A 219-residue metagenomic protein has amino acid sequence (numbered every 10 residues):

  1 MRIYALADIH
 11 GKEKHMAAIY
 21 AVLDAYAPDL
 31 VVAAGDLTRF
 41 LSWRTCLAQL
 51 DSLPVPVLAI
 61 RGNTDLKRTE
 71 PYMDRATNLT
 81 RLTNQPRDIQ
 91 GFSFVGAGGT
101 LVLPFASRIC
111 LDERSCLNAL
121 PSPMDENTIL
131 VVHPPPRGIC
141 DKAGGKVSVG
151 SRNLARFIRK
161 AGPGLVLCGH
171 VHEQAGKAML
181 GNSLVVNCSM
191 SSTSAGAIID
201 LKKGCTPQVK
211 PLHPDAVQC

Functional and structural regions predicted by a protein language model:
M1-H10, G91-T100, I129-H133, L184-S189 (+1 more regions): Active-site-proximal beta-strand elements of phosphoester/diester hydrolases
M1-S52, S122-D125: N-terminal active-site segment of His-dependent metallophosphoesterases
A5-D8, V31-D36, V57-N63, R81-T83 (+3 more regions): Active-site neighborhood of phospho(di)ester-bond hydrolases with catalytic His/Asp-centered motifs
H10-H15, T38-S42, N63-E70, P86 (+4 more regions): Active-site environment of divalent metal-dependent phosphoester hydrolases
Y20, W43-D51, T69-M73, L120 (+1 more regions): Short amphipathic alpha-helical segments and helix-helix/interface helices
Q49-P54, M124, I158-A161, L180: Short, conserved loop/helix-junction motifs that constitute active-site signature segments in enzyme catalytic cores
L58, D65-N153: Conserved catalytic scaffold of divalent metal-dependent phosphoesterases
P86-Q90, S107, A155-A161, Q174-C219: Binuclear metal-dependent phosphoesterase catalytic core
